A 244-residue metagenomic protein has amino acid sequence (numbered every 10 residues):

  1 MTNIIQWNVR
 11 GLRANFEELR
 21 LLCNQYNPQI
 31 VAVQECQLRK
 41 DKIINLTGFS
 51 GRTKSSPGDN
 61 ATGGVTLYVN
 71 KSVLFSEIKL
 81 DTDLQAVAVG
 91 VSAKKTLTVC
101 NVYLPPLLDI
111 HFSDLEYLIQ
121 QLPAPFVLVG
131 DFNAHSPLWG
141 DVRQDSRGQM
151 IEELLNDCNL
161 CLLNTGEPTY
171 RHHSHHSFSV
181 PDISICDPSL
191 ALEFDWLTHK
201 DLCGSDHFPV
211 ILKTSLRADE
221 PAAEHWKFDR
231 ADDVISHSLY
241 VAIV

Functional and structural regions predicted by a protein language model:
M1-P123, L138-S146, I151-L160, Y240: Short phosphate/oxyanion-binding micro-motifs
N8, E35, G130-D131, H207: Active-site glycine-centered loops adjacent to acidic/histidine catalytic or metal-binding residues that shape
V31-Q34, V127-D131, C161-G166, I185: Active-site neighborhood of phospho(di)ester-bond hydrolases with catalytic His/Asp-centered motifs
L38-D41, H135-P137, R171, F178: Active-site environment of divalent metal-dependent phosphoester hydrolases
T47, T165-I183, D187-L190, L197: Short, conserved micro-motifs composed of acidic
T62-V65, D83-A88, S179-I183, D206-I211: Short hydrophobic/aromatic beta-strand or adjacent loop that forms the aromatic wall/cage of a ligand/substrate-binding
G90-A93, V127, S184-V244: Surface polyanion/phosphate-binding segment centered on an Asp-His-Pro turn
N133-S136, D219: A short, flexible beta-alpha/helix-coil linker loop
